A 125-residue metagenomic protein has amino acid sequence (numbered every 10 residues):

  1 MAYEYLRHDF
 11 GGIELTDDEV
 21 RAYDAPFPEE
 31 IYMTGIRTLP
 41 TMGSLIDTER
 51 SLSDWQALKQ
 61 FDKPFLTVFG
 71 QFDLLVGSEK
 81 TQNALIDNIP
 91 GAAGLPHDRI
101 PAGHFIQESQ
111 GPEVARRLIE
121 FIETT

Functional and structural regions predicted by a protein language model:
M1-L39, G43-L52: Helix-rich cap/lid subdomain of alpha/beta-hydrolase
E4, A22, T38, S53 (+2 more regions): Alpha-helical elements of Rossmann-like donor-binding domains used by nucleotide-donor carbohydrate transfer enzymes
F10-G12, A57, A102: Residues marking the start of alpha-helices
Y23, I36, L58, T67-G70 (+2 more regions): Generic structural signal for small/hydrophobic residues in well-ordered secondary structure, especially within
E29, L75-V76, F105-S109: A short, basic/aromatic alpha-helical/loop segment that forms part of the nucleotidyl-sugar donor-binding site
D54-D62: Serine-hydrolase catalytic core
L66-A102: Conserved loop-alpha-helix segment in the C-terminal half of the alpha/beta-hydrolase fold that carries the catalytic
P90-T125: Catalytic active-site module of serine/aspartate enzymes centered on a nucleophile-bearing elbow/loop
